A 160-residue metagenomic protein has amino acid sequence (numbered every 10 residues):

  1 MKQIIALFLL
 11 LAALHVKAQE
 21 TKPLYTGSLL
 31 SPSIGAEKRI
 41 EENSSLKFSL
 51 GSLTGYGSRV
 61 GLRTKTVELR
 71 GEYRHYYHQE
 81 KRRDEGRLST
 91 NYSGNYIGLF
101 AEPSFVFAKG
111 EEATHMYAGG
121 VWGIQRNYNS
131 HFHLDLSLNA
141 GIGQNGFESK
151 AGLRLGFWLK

Functional and structural regions predicted by a protein language model:
M1-P23, L155: Bacterial Sec-dependent N-terminal signal peptides
Q19-Y25, E42-L46, K65-V67, N91-I97 (+3 more regions): Outer-envelope beta-barrel architecture signal
T21-G35, T54-K65, A108-H115, N139-A151: Solvent-exposed loop/turn segments connecting transmembrane beta-strands in outer-membrane beta-barrel proteins
Y25-S28, F48-L50, G71, N95-A101 (+2 more regions): Membrane-embedded beta-strand positions of outer-membrane beta-barrel proteins
I34, G71, G120-W122, R126 (+2 more regions): Membrane-embedded beta-strands of outer-membrane beta-barrel proteins, especially the hydrophobic/small aromatic
K38, H75-Y77, I124-R126, A140-I142 (+1 more regions): Residue-level signature of outer-membrane beta-barrel architecture
E41-N43, L53, H78, N127-H133 (+1 more regions): Outer-membrane beta-barrel channels and translocator barrels
E68-R82, F147-K160: Outer-membrane beta-barrel "beta-signal"
